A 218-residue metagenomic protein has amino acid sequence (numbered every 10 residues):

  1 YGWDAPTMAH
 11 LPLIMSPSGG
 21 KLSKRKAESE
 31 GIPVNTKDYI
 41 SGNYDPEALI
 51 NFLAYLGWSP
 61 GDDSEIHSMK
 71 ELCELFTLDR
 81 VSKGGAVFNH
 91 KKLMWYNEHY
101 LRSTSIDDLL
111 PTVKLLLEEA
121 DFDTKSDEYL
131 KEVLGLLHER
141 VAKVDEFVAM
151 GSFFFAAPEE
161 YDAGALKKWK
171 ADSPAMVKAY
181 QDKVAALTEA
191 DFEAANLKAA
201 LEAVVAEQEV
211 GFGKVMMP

Functional and structural regions predicted by a protein language model:
Y1-Y100, M217: Alpha-helical recognition segments enriched in aromatics with Gly/Pro capping that present substrate-recognition
D45, S105-I106: Amphipathic alpha-helical protein-protein interaction surfaces
I106-V210: Small-residue-rich helix-loop
V210-P218: Amphipathic alpha-helical/coiled-coil segments positioned at domain termini
